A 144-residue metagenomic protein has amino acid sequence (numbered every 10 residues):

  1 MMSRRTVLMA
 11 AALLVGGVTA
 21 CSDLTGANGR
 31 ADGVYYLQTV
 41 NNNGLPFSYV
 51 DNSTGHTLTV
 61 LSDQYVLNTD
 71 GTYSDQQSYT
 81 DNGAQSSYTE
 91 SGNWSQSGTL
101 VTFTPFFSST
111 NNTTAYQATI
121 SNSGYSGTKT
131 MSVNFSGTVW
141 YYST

Functional and structural regions predicted by a protein language model:
M1-L8: Bacterial N-terminal signal peptides that target proteins for export
L8-V15: Sec-dependent N-terminal signal peptides
G17-A20: C-terminal motif of bacterial Sec signal peptides marking the signal peptidase cleavage site
S22-T144: Lipid interaction determinants
